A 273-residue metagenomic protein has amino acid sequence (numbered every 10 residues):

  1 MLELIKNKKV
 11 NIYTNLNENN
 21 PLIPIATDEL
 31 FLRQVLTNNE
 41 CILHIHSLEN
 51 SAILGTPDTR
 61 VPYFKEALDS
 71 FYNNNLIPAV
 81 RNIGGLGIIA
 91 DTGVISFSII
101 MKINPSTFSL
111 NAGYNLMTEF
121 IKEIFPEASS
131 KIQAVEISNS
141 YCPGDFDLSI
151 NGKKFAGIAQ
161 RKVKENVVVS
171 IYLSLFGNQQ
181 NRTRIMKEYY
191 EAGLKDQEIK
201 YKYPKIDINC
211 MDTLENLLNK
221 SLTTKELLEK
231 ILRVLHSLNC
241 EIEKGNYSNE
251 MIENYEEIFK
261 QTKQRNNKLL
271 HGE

Functional and structural regions predicted by a protein language model:
M1-T107: N-terminal lobe of the biotin/lipoate ligase/transferase fold
I23, T27, Y63, S109-F120 (+2 more regions): Short amphipathic alpha-helical segments
E66-S70, N74, F120-S130, K230-L238: Generic non-transmembrane alpha-helical segments
I95-S138: Contiguous, small/hydrophobic- and glycine-enriched helical/loop subdomains that border and often "cap" functional
A128-S130, E165-E273: Long, positively charged amphipathic alpha-helical accessory segments at protein N-termini or as interdomain linkers
A134-F155: Beta-rich nucleic-acid/ligand-interaction surfaces
G152-Q160, V168: Aromatic/basic-lined ligand-recognition segments that form π-stacking hydrophobic pockets flanked by Lys/Arg to engage
